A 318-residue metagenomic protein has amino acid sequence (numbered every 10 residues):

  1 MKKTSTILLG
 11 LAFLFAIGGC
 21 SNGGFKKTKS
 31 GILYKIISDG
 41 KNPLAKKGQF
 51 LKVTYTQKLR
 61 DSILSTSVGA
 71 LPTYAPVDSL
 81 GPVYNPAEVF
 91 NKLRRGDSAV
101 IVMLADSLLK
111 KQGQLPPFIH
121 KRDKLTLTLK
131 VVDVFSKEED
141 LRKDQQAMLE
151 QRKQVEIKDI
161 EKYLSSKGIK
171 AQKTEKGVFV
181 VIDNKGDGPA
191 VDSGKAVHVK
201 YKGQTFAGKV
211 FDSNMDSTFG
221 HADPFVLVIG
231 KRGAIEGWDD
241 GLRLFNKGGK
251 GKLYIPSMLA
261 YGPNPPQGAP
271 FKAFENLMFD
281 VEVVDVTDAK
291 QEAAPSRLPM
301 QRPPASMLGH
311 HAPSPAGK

Functional and structural regions predicted by a protein language model:
M1-T4: Positively charged n-region of N-terminal signal peptides that target proteins for export
L9-A16: Bacterial N-terminal signal peptides
C20-K318: Cross-family detector of peptidyl-prolyl cis-trans isomerase
